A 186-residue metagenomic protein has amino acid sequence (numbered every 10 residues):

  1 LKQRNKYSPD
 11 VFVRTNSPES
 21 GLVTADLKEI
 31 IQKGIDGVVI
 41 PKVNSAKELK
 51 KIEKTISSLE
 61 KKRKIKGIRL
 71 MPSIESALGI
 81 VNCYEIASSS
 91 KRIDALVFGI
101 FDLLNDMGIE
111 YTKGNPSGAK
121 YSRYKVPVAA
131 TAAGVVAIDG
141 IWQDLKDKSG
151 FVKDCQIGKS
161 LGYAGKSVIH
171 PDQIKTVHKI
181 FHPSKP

Functional and structural regions predicted by a protein language model:
L1-P186: Expand to "…catalyze enediolate/carbanion chemistry for C-C bond making/breaking, isomerization, decarboxylation
